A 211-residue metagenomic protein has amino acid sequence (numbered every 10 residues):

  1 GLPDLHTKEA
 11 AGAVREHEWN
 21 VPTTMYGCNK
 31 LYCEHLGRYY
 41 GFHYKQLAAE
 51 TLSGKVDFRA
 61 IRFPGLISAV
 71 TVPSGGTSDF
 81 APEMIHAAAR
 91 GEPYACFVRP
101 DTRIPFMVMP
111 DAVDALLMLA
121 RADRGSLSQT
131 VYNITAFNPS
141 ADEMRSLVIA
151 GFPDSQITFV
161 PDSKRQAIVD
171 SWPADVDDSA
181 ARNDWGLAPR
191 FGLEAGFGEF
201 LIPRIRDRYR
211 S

Functional and structural regions predicted by a protein language model:
L2-L5, V14-W19, M25, P64-L66 (+3 more regions): Active-site pre-Tyr helix/loop in NAD(P)-dependent dehydrogenases
L5-G12, V21-R59, A89-R90: Active-site Tyr-X1-5-Lys
A10, F80-A81, D177: Activation loop
H17-V21, A60-G75, E83-M107: A conserved pocket-lining segment of Rossmann-fold NAD(P)-dependent short-chain dehydrogenase/reductase
L31, G54, S68-P82, M109 (+1 more regions): Glycine/proline-rich active-site loop of Rossmann-fold NAD(P)-dependent oxidoreductases
Y32, L36, Y40, F80 (+2 more regions): Hydrophobic alpha-helix immediately C-terminal to the catalytic Tyr-X-X-X-Lys motif of short-chain
E92, F97-R99, P105-S211: C-terminal substrate-binding subdomain of Rossmann-fold SDR/epimerase-dehydratase oxidoreductases
